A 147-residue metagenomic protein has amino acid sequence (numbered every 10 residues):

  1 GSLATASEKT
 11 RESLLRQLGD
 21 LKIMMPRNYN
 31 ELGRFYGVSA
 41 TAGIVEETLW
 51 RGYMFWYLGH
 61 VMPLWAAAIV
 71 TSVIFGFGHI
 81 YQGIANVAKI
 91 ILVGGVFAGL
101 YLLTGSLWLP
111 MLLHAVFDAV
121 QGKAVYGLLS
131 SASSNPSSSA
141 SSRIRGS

Functional and structural regions predicted by a protein language model:
G1-S13: Membrane-water interface of transmembrane alpha-helices
G19-S147: Transmembrane helix-loop-helix hairpins at the membrane interface of multi-pass integral membrane proteins
